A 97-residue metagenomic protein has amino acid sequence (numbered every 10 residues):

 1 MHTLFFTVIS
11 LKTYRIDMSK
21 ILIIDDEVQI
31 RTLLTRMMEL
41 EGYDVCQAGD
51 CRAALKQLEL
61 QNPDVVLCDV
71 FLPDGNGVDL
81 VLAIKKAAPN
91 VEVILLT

Functional and structural regions predicted by a protein language model:
M1-L22: Non-catalytic signal-transmission and effector/linker regions of two-component phosphorelay proteins
K20, D44, N62-D64, E92: Structural signature of beta-strand start/N-cap positions in the alpha/beta core of ABC transporter nucleotide-binding
I24-D25, A48, V66: Conserved sequence signature across two-component system core domains
V28-C46: Two-component/phosphorelay signaling modules centered on CheY-like receiver
Q47, L72-G75: Residue-level signal for the "D+5" position in two-component response regulator receiver
D50-A53, N76-D79: Acidic catalytic/metal-coordinating carboxylates
E59-Q61, A83-V91: Conserved phosphotransfer cores of two-component systems
D69, T97: Active-site residues of response regulator receiver
